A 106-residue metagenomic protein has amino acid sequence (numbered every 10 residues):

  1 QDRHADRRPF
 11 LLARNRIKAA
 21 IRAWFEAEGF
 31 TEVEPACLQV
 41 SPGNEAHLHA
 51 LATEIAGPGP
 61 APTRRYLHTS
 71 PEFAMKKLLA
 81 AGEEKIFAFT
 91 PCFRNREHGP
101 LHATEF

Functional and structural regions predicted by a protein language model:
Q1-F106: Class II aminoacyl-tRNA synthetase-like tRNA-binding/catalytic domains
